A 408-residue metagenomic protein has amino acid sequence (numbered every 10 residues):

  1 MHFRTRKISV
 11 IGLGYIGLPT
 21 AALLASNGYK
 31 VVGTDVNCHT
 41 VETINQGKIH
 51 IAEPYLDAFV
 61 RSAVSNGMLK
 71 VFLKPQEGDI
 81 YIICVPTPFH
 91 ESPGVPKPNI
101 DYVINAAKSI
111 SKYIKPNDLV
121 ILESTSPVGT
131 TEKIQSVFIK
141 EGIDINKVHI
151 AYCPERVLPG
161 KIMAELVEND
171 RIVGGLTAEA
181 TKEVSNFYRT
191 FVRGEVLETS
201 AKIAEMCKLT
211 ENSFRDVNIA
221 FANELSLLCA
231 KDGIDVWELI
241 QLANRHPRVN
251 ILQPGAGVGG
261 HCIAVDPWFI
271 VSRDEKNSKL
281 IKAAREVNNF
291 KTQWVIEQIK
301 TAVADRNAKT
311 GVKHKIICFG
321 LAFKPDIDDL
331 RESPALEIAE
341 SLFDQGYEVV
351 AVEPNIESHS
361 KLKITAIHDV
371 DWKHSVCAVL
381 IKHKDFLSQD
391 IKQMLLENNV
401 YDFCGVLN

Functional and structural regions predicted by a protein language model:
M1-N408: Structural/interface elements that position substrates and couple domains in central-metabolism enzymes
